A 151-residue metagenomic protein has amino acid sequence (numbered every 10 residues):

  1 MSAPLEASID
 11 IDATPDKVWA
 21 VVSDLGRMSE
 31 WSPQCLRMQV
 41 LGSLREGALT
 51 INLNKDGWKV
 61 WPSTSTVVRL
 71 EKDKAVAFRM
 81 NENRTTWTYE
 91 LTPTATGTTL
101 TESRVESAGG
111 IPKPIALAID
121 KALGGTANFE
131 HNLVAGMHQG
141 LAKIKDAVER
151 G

Functional and structural regions predicted by a protein language model:
M1-D10, G97, A135-H138, R150-G151: Hydrophobic-ligand-binding modules of eukaryotic lipid transfer/binding families
M1-L41, R45: Hydrophobic ligand-binding cavity/cleft-lining segments
P4-E6, V60-T64, R84-T88: Short, surface-exposed coil-to-beta transition loops
S8-D12, Q39, L53, T66 (+2 more regions): Generic structural detector for well-ordered beta-strands
I11, D56-W58, E71, E82-R84 (+1 more regions): A generic beta-sheet turn/junction motif
P15-D16, V68-D73, E90-T99, D146 (+1 more regions): A short, structured loop/turn motif at beta-sheet edges
L44-I51, R69-F78: Short, hydrophobic/aromatic-rich segments at coil-to-beta transitions
M80-H138, I144: Beta-strand/loop substructures that line and gate deep hydrophobic ligand-binding cavities in soluble
